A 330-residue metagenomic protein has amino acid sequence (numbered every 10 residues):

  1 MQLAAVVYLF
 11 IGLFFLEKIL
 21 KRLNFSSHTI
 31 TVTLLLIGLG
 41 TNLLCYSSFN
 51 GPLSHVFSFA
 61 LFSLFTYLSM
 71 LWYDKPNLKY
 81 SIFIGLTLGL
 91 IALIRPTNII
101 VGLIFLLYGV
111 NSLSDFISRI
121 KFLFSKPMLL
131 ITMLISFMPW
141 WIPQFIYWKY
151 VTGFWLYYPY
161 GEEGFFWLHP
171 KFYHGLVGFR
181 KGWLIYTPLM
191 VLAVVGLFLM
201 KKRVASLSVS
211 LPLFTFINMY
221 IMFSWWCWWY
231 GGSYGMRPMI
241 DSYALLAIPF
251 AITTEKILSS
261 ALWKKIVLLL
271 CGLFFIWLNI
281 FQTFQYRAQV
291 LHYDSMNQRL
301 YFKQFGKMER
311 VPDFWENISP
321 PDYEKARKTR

Functional and structural regions predicted by a protein language model:
M1-G12, L34-L64, L68, G89 (+2 more regions): Aromatic- and kink-enriched transmembrane "portal" helix at the membrane-lumen/periplasm boundary that abuts
I11-T41, A60, K75-Y80, I120: Transmembrane-helix signature of polytopic, membrane-embedded enzymes that assemble or transfer cell-envelope glycans
L35, Y80-R95, G102-L107, M138-P139: Membrane-interface alpha helices of multi-pass inner-membrane proteins
S54-L61, I100, Y186, M190-V191 (+1 more regions): Hydrophobic/aromatic-rich transmembrane helices and adjacent perimembrane loops
F65-S81, K201: Membrane-interface transmembrane helices that cradle and orient dolichyl/undecaprenyl
I100-F137, V194-V204, I248: Perimembrane helix-loop-helix junctions
I104, K126-L197, L211-M222, F274-Q285 (+1 more regions): Membrane-lumen/periplasm interface segments of specific transmembrane helices in polyprenyl phosphate-linked
S233, L268-R330: Membrane-embedded, lumen/periplasm-facing catalytic core of multi-pass transferases that use lipid-linked donors
